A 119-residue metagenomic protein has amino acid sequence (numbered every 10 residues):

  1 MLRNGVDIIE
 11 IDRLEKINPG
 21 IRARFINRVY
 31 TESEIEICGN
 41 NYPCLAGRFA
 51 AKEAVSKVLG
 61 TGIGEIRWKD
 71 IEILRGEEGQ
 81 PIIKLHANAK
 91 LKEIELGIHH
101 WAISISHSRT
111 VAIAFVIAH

Functional and structural regions predicted by a protein language model:
M1-H119: Core catalytic alpha/beta fold that binds nucleotide/phospho-ligands
